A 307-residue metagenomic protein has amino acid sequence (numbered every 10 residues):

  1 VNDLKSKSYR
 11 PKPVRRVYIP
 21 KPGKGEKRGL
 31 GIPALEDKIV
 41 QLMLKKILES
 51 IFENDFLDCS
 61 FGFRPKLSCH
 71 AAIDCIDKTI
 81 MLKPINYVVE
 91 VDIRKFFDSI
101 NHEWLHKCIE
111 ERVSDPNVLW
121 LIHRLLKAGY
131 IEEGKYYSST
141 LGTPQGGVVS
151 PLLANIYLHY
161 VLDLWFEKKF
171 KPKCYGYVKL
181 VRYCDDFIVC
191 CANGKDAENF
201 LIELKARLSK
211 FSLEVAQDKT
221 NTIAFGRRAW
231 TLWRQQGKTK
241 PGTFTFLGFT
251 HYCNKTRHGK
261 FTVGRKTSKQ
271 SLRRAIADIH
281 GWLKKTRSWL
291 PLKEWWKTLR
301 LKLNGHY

Functional and structural regions predicted by a protein language model:
D3-K7, P11-P13, V17-Y18, D55-R64 (+2 more regions): Conserved polymerase palm-domain catalytic core
P13-R15, L126-A128, L290-Y307: Core structural elements
K24-P33, Q41: Glycine-rich active-site/cofactor-binding loop and its immediate structural neighborhood
G29, S138-T143, T262-R265, H280-W295 (+1 more regions): Short, solvent-exposed helix-loop connector elements
L35, K46, V91-I93, A192-N193 (+3 more regions): Residues immediately flanking
L35-M43, S60, Y87: Duplex nucleic acid-engaging cores and interfaces of nucleic-acid transaction enzymes
L42, K46-F61: Electropositive, glycine- and tryptophan-enriched low-complexity nucleic-acid-binding patches
K127, V215-P291: A conserved non-catalytic segment of reverse transcriptases and RNA-directed RNA polymerases corresponding to the late
